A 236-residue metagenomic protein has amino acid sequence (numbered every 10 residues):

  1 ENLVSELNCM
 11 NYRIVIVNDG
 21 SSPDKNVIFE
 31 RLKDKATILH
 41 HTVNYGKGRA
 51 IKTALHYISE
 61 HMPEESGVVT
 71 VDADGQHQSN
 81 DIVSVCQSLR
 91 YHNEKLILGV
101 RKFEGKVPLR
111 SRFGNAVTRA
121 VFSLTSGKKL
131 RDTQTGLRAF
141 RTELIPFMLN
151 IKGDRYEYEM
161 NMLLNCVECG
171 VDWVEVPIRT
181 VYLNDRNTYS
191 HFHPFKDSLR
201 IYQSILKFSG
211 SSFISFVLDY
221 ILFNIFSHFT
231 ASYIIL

Functional and structural regions predicted by a protein language model:
N2-E6, I151-H228: Hydrophobic helical membrane-anchoring modules
E6-I16, A36-T37, S66: Short loop->beta transition adjacent to catalytic acidic/histidine clusters or analogous donor-positioning motifs
R13, T37, K129, D172-V174: Conserved beta-strand segments of alpha/beta enzyme cores
N18, F122-S123, F223, S227 (+1 more regions): Membrane-water interface at transmembrane helix exits
N18-V27, G75-Q76: A conserved acidic beta->alpha catalytic loop
T37, H41-Y45, R49-E60, S79-Y156 (+1 more regions): Acceptor/aglycone-binding surface of glycosyltransferases and processive sugar-polymer synthases
M62-Q76: Short beta-strand-to-loop acidic/aromatic patch adjacent to the donor-nucleotide binding site
V107, A231-L236: Membrane-interface starts of transmembrane alpha-helices
